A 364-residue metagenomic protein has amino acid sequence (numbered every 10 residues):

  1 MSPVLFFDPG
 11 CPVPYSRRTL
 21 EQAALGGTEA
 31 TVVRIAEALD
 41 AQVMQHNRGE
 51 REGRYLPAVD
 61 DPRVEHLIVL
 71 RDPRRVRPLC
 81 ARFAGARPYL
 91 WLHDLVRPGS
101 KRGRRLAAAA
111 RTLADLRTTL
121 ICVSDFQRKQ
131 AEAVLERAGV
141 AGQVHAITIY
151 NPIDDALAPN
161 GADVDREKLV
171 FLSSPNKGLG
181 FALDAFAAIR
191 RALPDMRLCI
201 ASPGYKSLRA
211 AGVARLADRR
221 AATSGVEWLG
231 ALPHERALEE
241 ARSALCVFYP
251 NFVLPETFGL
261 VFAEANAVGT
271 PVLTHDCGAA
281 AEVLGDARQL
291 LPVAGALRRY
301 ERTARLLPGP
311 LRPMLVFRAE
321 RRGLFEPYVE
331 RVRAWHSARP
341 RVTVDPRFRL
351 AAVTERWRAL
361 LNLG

Functional and structural regions predicted by a protein language model:
A30, L306-L361: A charged, aromatic-enriched C-terminal amphipathic alpha-helix characteristic of glycosyltransferases across folds
Q45-R117, F126: Extended catalytic core of nucleotide-activated donor transferases of GT-like folds
L116-V144: A short, active-site helix/loop in glycosyltransferases that binds the activated sugar's phosphate group
F126-Q127, H145-A158, G204-S207: Short beta-strand->alpha-helix junction loop in the catalytic core of nucleotide-activated group-transfer enzymes
G161-K177, L183-F186, R190, C199: Conserved donor-binding/catalytic core segment of Leloir-type glycosyltransferases
G212-L232: Nucleotide-activated donor-binding/catalytic signature segment of Leloir-type glycosyltransferases, i.e., the conserved
G225-A241, G278: Conserved active-site histidine-acidic residue motif and adjacent donor-binding/catalytic loop of glycosyltransferases
R242-T257, T270: Acidic donor-binding loop of glycosyltransferase active sites
